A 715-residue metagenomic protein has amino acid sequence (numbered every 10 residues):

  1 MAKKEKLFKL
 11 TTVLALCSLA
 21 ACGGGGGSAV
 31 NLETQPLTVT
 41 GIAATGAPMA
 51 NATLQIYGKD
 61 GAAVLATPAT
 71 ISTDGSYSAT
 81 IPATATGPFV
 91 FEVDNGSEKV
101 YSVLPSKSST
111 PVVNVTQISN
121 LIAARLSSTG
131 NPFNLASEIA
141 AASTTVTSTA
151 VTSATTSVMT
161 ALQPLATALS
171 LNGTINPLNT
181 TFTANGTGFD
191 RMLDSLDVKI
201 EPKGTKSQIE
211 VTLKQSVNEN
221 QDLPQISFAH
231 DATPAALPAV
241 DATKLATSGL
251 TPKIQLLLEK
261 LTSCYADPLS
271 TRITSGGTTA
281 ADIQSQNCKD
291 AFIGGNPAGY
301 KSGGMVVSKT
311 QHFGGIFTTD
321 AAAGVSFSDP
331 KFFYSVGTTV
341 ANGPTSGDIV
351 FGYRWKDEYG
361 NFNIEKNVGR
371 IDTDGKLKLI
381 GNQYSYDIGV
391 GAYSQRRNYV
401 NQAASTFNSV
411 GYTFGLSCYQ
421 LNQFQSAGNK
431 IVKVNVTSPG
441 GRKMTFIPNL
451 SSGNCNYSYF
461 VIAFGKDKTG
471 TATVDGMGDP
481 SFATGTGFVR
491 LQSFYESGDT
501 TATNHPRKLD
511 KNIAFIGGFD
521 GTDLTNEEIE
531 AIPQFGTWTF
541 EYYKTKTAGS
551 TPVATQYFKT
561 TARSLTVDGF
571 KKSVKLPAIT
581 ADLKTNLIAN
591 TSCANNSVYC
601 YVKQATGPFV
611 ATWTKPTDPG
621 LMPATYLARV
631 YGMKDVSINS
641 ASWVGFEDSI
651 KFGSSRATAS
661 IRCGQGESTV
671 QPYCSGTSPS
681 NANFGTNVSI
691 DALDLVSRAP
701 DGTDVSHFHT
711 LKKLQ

Functional and structural regions predicted by a protein language model:
S18-A21: C-terminal motif of bacterial Sec signal peptides marking the signal peptidase cleavage site
G26-K366, T373-Y384: Feature for extracytoplasmic/surface-facing segments of secreted or surface-associated proteins, emphasizing
V112-I118, V390-Y399, Q556-A594: Low-complexity, Pro/Ser/Thr- and charge-rich linker/hinge segments at domain boundaries
Y334-V340, D475-P533, T658-T686: Signal that preferentially marks extracellular ectodomain short beta-strand elements of beta-sandwich modules
W355-F407, F414, S706-H709: Short beta-strand edge/turn micro-motifs at domain boundaries
Y412-Q423, V602-L621: Conserved aromatic anchor
Q420-T486, P616-K651, N687-I690: Solvent-exposed loop/turn segments flanking beta-strands in beta-repeat/beta-sandwich domains
F540-Y542, N683-D704: Beta-strand-rich modules
